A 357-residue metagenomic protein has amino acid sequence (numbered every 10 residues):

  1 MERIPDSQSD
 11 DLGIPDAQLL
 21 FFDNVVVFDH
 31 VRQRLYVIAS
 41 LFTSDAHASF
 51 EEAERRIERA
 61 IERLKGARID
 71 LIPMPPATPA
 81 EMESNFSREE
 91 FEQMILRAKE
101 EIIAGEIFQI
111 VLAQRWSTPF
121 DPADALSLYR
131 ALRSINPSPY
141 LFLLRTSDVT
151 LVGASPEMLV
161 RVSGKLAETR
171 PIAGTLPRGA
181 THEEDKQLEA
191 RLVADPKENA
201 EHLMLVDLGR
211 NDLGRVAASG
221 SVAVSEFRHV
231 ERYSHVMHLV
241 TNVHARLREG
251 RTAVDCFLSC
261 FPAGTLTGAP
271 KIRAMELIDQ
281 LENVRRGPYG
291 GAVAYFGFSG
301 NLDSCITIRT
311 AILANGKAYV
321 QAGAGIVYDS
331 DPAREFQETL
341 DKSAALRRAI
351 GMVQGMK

Functional and structural regions predicted by a protein language model:
M1-K357: Extended alpha-helical targeting/anchoring segments, especially N-terminal organellar/secretory targeting helices
